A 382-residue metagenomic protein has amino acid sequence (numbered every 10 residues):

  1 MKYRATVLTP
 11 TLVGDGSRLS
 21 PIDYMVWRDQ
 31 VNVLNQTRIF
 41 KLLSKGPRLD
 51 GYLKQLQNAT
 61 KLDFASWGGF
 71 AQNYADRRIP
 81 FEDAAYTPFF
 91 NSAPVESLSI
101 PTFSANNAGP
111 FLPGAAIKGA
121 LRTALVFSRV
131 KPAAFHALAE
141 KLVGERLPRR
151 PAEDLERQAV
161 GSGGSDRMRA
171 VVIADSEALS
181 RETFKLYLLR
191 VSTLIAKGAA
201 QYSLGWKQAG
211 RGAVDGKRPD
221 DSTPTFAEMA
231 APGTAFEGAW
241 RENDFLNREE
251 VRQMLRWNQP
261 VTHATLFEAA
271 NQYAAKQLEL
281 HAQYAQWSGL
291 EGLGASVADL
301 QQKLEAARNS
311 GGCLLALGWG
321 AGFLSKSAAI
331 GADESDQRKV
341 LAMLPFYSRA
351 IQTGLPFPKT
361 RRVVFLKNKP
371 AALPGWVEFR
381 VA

Functional and structural regions predicted by a protein language model:
M1-A382: Basic, Gly/Ser/Thr-rich N-terminal segments that form RNA-phosphate-binding interfaces in CRISPR RAMP
